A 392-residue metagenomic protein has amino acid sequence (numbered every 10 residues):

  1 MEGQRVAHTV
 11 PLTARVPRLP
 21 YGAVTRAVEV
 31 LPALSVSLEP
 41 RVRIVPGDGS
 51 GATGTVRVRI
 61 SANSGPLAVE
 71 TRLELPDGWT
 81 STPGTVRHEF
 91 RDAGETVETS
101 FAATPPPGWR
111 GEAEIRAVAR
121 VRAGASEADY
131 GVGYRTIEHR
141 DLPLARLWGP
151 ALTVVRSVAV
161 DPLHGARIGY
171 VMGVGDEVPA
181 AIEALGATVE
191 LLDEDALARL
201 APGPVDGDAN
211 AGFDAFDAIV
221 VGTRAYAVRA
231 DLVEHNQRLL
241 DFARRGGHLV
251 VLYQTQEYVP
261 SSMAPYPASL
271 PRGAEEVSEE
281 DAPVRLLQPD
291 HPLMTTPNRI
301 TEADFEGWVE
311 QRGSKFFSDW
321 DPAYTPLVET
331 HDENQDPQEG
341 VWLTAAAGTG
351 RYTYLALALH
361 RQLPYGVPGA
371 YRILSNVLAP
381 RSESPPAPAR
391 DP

Functional and structural regions predicted by a protein language model:
M1, H88, V97-W109, A113: Short, hydrophobic beta-strand segments
M1-G3, G111-A123, G131-V132, T136: Short, aromatic- and glycine-rich surface loops/edge beta-strands on solvent-exposed regions
M1-T13, R18-L75, D141-A159, A323-P326 (+2 more regions): Extracellular ligand-binding/catalytic regions of CAZymes and related secreted enzymes and adhesion modules
S50-V56, V97-E98, E112-I115: Short, solvent-exposed loop/turn segments enriched in Ser/Thr/Gly
S61-A93, T104-P106, R122: Proline-anchored loop/turn motifs at beta-strand termini and strand-loop-strand connectors
D129-G222, Y253-T255, V277, R361 (+1 more regions): Aromatic-Pro/Gly-enriched surface loop or interdomain linker that acts as a lid/target-recognition segment
G175, P179, F213, N236-L240 (+1 more regions): Extracytoplasmic/secreted envelope proteins and their assembly/folding machinery, especially bacterial periplasmic
R224-E306: A glycine-rich, often tryptophan-bearing local segment used as a flexible ligand/cofactor-contacting loop or short
